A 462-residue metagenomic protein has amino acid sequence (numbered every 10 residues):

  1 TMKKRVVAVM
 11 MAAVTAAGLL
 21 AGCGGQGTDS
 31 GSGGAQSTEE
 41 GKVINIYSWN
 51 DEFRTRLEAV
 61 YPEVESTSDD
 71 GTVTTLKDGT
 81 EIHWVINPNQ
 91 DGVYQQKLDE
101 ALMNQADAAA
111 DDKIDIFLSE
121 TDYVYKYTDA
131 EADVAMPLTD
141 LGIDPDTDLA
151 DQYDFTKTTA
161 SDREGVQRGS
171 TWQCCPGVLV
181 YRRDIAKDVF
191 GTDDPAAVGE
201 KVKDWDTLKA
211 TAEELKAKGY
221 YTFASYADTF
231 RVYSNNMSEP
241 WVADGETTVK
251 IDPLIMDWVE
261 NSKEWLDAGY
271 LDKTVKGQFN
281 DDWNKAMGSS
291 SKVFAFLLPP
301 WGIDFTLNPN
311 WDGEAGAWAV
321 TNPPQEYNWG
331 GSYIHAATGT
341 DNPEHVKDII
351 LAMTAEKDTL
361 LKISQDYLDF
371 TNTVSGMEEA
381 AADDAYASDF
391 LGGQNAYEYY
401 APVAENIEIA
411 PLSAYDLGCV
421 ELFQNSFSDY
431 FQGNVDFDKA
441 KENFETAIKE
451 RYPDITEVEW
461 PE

Functional and structural regions predicted by a protein language model:
R5-V9, L20-Y125, H345, V435-E462: Conserved N-terminal structural module of periplasmic/extracytoplasmic solute-binding proteins
V14-L19: Hydrophobic core
K42, D78, M103, G165 (+3 more regions): Extracytoplasmic/periplasmic substrate-recognition and gating elements
V93-K97, T222-S225, E239-A317, P323 (+1 more regions): Extracytoplasmic ligand-binding clamshell segments of periplasmic binding protein
Q95-K113, F117, D129-A132, A186 (+4 more regions): Short helices/loops that flank or line small-molecule/ion binding pockets
A106, A110, F117-V178, D206-K209 (+4 more regions): Hinge/lid segment of periplasmic solute-binding proteins
T139-D148, T158-T229, V242-K276, T338-E344 (+1 more regions): Helix-loop-helix "hinge/cap" segment bordering the ligand-binding cleft or interdomain interface
S364-N425, D429, E457-E462: Long, aromatic- and glycine/proline-rich binding clefts that accommodate carbohydrate-like moieties
